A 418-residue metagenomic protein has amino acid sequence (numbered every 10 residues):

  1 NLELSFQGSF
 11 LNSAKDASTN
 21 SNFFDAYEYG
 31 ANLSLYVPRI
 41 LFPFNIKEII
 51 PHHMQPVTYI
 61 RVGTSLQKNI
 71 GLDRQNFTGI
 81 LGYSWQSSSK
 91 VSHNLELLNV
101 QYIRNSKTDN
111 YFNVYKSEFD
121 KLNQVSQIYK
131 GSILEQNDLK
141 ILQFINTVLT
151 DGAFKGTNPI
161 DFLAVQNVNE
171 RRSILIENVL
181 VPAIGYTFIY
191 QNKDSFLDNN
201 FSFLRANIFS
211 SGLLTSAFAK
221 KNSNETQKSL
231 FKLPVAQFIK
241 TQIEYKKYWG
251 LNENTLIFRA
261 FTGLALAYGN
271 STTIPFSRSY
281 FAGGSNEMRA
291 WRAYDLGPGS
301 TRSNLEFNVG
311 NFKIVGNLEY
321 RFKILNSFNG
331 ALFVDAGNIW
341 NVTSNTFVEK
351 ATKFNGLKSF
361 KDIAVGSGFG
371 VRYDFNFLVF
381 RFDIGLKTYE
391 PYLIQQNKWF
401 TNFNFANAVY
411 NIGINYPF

Functional and structural regions predicted by a protein language model:
N1, S92-F322, F333-T343, F347-E349: C-terminal outer-membrane beta-barrel translocator/porin domains of Gram-negative envelope proteins and their
N1-E48, D161, E170-N200: Outer-membrane beta-barrel initiation region
L2, R39-N45, Q86-H93, S195-L197 (+4 more regions): Repeated loop/turn-to-beta-strand initiation elements of outer-membrane beta-barrel proteins
L2-L4, P56-V62, G79, V91-V100 (+6 more regions): Transmembrane beta-strands of outer-membrane beta-barrel proteins
S5-L11, N32-P38, G63-Q67, S84 (+9 more regions): Outer-membrane beta-barrel pore domains and translocons
A14-S21, Q67, N169-L175, E225-K232 (+3 more regions): Extracellular loop and loop/strand-boundary signature of outer-membrane beta-barrel proteins
Y29-L33, T58, Q75-G79, P182-Y186 (+6 more regions): Hydrophobic, lipid-facing positions within transmembrane beta-strands of outer-membrane proteins
Y373-F377, N402-F418: Outer-membrane beta-barrel "beta-signal"
